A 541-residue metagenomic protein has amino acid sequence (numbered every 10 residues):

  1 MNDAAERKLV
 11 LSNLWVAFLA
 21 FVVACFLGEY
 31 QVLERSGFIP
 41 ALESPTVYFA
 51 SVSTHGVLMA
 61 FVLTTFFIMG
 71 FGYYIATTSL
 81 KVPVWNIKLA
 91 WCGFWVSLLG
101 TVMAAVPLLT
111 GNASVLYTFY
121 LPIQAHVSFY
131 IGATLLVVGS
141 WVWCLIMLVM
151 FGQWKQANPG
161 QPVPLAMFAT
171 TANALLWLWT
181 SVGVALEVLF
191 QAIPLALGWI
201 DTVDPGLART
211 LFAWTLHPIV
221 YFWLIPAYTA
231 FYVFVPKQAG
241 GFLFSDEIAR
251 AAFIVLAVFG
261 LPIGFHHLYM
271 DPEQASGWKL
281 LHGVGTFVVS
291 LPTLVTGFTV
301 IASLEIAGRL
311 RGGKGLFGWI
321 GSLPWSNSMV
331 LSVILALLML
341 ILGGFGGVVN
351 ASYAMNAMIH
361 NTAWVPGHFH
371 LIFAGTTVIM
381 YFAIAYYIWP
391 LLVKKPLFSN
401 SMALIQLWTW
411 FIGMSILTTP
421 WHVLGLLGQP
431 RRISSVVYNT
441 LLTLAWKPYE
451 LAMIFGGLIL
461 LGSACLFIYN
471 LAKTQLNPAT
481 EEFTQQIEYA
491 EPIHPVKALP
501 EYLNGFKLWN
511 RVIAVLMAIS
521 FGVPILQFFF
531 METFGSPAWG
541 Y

Functional and structural regions predicted by a protein language model:
M1, Q156-Q161, A307-W325, P478-F506: Membrane-interfacial, low-structure loops and terminal tails that flank and connect transmembrane helices in multi-pass
M1-S12: Generic start-of-chain signal for non-secretory N-termini
V10-A41, T46-V82, I87-S114, S128-F151 (+10 more regions): Hydrophobic cores of alpha-helical transmembrane segments in multi-pass integral membrane proteins
T65, A275-W278: Intrinsically disordered, low-complexity regulatory regions of eukaryotic signaling and scaffold proteins, enriched
L116-F119, D271-A275, M355-H360: Membrane-interface helix termini and inter-helical loops of multi-pass transporters
P122-Q124, S128: Fe-S ferredoxin-like electron-transfer domains and their immediately adjacent linker/connector regions across
